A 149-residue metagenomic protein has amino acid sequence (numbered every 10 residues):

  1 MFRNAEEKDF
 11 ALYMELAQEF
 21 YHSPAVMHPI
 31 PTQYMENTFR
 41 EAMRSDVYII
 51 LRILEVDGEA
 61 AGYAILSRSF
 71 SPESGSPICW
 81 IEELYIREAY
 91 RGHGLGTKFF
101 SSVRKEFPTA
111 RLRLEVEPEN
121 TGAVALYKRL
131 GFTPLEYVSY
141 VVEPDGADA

Functional and structural regions predicted by a protein language model:
M1-E15: A short beta-loop-alpha structural element at the N-terminal edge of CoA-dependent acyl/N-acetyltransferase catalytic
A5, L84-I86, V116: Hydrophobic adenine-recognition pocket in adenosine-nucleotide-binding enzymes
M14, Q18-R40: Conserved GNAT-fold acetyl-CoA-binding loop/helix
E41-I53: A short helix-loop-beta-strand connector motif used in the catalytic cores of GNAT acetyltransferases and, in some
L51-I53, E59-R68, W80: Conserved beta-strand in the GNAT
S76-E88: Conserved acetyl-CoA binding element of GNAT-fold acetyltransferases
I86, G92-K105, A125-R129: Conserved acetyl-CoA-binding loop-helix of GNAT-fold acetyltransferases
R91, V103, P108, R113-V124 (+1 more regions): Conserved beta-strand-loop-alpha-helix junction that forms the acyl-donor binding cleft
